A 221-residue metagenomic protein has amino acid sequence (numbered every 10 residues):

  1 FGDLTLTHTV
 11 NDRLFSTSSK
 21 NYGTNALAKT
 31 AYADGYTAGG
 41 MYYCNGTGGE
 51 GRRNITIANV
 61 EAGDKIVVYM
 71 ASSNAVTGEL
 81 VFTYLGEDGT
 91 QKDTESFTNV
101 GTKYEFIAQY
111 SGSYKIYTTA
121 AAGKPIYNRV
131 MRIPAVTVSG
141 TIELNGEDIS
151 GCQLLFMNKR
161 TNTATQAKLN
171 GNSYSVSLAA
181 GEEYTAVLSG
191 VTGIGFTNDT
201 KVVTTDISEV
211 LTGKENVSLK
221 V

Functional and structural regions predicted by a protein language model:
F1-L14, N21, A75-A135: Terminal, low-complexity interaction segments
F1-T47: N-terminal targeting leaders for non-cytosolic proteins
A33-K65, A75, G101-Y104, K124-R129: Short beta-strands within extracellular/lumenal beta-sheet-rich domains
I55, T102-F106, N172-V176, E215-V217: Short strand-edge motifs at loop-to-beta-strand transitions and within beta-strands of extracellular beta-rich domains
T77, F82, L144-L169: Short, ordered, surface-exposed loop/turn motifs in non-cytosolic proteins
Y110, S189-V221: Structured interaction patches on ligand/partner-binding surfaces of diverse proteins
V136-G146, V221: A short, amphipathic beta-strand motif
S173-T192: Short Pro-Gly-centered beta-turn/loop motif in secreted/extracellular proteins
